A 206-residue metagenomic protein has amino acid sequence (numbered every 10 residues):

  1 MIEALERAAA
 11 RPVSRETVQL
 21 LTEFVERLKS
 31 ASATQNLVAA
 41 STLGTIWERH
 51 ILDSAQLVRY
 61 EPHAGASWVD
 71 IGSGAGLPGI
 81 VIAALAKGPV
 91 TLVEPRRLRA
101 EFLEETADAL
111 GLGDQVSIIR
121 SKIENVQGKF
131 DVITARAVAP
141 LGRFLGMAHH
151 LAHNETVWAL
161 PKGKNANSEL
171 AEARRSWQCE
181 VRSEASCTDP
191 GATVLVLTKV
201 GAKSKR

Functional and structural regions predicted by a protein language model:
M1-G65, V69, L98-G111: Class I SAM-dependent transferase core
G72-G76: Class I SAM-dependent methyltransferase "Motif I" SAM/SAH-binding loop
G79-V81, T91-R206: S-adenosylmethionine
A83-K87: Gly/Ala-rich phosphate-binding loop of Rossmann-like dinucleotide-binding domains, activating on the conserved
